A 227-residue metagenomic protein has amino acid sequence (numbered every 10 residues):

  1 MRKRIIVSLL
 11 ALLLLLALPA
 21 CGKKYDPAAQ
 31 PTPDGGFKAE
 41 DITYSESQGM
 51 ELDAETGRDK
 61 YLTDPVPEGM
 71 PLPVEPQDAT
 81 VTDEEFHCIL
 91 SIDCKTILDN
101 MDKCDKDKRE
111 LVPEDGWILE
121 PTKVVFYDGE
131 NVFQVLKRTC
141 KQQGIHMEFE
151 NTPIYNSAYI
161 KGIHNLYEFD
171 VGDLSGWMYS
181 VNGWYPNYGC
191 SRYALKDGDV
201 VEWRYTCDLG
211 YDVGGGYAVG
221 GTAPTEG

Functional and structural regions predicted by a protein language model:
R2-L9, P19-G227: Ubiquitin-like/PB1-type beta-grasp interaction modules and other compact soluble beta-rich domains
